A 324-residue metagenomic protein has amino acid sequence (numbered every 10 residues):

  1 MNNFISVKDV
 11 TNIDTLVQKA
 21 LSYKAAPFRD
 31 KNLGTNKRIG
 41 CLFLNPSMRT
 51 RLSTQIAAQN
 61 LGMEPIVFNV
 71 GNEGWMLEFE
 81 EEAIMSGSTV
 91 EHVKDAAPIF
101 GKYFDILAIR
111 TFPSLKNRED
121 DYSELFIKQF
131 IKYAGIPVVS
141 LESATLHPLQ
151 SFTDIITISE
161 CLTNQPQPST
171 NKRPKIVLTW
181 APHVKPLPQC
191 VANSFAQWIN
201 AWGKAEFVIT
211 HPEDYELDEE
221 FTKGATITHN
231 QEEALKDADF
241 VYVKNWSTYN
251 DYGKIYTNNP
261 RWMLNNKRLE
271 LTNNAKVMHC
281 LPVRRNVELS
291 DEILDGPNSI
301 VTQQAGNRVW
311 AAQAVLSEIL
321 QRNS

Functional and structural regions predicted by a protein language model:
M1-L52, I56: Positively charged, low-complexity intrinsically disordered leader regions
L33-I39, R173-K175, N274: Phosphate-coordination loops involved in phosphoryl transfer and adenosine-cofactor binding
G34-G40, S47-S159, R284: Phosphate/diphosphate ligand-binding glycine-rich loop within oxidoreductases
L44-I66, S159-V243: Glycine-rich phosphate/diphosphate-binding loop of Rossmann-like nucleotide-binding domains
A134-I136, G203-A205, E270-K276: A short helix->loop->beta-strand "cap" motif at the edges of active sites that frequently abuts
E220-S299: Rossmann-like adenosine-cofactor binding region
D295-S324: C-terminal helix-to-coil terminal segments
